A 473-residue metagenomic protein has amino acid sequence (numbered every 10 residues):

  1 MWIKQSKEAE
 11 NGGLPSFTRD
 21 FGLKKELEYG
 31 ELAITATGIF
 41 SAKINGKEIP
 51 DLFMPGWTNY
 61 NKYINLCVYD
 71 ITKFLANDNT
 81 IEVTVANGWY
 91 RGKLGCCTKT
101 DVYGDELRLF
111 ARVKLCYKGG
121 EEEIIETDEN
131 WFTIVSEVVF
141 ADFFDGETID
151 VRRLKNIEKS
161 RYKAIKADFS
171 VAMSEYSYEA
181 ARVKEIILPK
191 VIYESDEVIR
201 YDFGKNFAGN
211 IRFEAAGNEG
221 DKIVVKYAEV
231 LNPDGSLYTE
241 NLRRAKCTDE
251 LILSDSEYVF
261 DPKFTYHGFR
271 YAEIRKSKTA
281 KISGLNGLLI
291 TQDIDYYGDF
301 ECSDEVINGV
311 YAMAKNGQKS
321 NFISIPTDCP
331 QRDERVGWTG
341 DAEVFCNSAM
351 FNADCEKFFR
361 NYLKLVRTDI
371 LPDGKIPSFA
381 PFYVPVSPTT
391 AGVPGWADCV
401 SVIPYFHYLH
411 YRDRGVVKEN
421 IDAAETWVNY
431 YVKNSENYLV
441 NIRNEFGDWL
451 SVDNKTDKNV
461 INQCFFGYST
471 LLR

Functional and structural regions predicted by a protein language model:
M1-R332, G340-D341, C355-R360, D373 (+3 more regions): Extracellular/oxidizing-compartment recognition motifs
Y29, D304-I307, Y311, R335 (+5 more regions): Amphipathic, non-membrane alpha-helical segments in soluble helical-bundle scaffolds
S254-S256, Y408, R412, E419-D422: N-terminal catalytic cores of secreted or lumenal carbohydrate-active enzymes
P262, P326-T339, V384-A397, L450-F465: Solvent-exposed loop and edge beta-strand segments that line ligand/cofactor-binding and catalytic clefts
V310-M313, C355-V366, R414-Y431, R473: Extended, well-ordered alpha-helical scaffold segments
K315, K319-I323, K364-R367, Y405 (+1 more regions): Amphipathic, well-packed alpha-helical segments that form the structural scaffold of globular domains
V344-C355, V400-V416, F465-R473: Well-ordered alpha-helical scaffold segments within catalytic/enzyme domains
D422-E425, N429-V440, G447-D448, V452-K455 (+2 more regions): Large, well-folded core regions of big proteins
